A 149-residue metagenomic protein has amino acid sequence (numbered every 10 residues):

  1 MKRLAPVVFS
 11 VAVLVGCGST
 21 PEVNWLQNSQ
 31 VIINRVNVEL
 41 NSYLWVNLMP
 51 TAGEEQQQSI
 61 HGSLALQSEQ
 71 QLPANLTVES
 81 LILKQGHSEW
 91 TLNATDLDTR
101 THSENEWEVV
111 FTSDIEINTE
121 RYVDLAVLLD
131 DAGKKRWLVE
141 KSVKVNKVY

Functional and structural regions predicted by a protein language model:
K2-S10: Sec-dependent signal peptide recognition, specifically the positively charged N-region followed immediately by
P6, G53, D114-E116: Residues embedded in well-ordered secondary-structure elements
V13-G16: C-terminal motif of bacterial Sec signal peptides marking the signal peptidase cleavage site
S19: Short, conserved catalytic or interaction motifs in soluble domains
E22-N34, T77-I82, E108-Y149: Surface-exposed edge beta-strand/loop patches
E22-N47, D98-W107: Conserved, charge-rich beta-strand/loop surface module that forms ligand/interface-binding patches within domains
V36, L40-L81: Short, surface-exposed binding/anchoring microloops in extracellular/periplasmic proteins
A65-L72, H87-K135: Short, solvent-exposed, Trp/other aromatic-anchored flexible loops in extracytoplasmic proteins
